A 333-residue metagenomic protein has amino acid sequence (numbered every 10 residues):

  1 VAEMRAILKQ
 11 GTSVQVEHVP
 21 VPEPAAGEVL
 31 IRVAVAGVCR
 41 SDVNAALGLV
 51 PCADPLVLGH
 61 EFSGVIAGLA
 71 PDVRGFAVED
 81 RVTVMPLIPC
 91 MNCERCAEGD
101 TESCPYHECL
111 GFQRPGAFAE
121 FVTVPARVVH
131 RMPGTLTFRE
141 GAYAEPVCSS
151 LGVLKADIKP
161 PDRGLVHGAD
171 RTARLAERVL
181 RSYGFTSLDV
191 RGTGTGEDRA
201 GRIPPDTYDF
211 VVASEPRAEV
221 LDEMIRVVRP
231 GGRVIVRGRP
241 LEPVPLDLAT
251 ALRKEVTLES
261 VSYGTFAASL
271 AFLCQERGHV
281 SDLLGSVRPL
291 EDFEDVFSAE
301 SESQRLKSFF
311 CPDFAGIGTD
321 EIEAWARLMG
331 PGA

Functional and structural regions predicted by a protein language model:
A2, A267-A333: C-terminal hydrophobic helical "lid"/dimerization subdomain of Rossmann-like NAD(P)H-dependent oxidoreductases
P20-A36, L49-E94, P133-T135: Glycine-rich beta-strand-centered segment in the early N-terminal region that forms part of a ligand/cofactor-binding
G27, G201-V211: A short acidic, Gly/Pro-enriched loop at the edge of an enzyme's catalytic core that lines a small-molecule cofactor
C39, P51, M85-H130: Cysteine-cluster motifs in flexible loop/terminal segments that predominantly coordinate metals
L136-R202: Mid-domain Rossmann-like dinucleotide-binding core that forms the NAD(H)/NADP(H) cofactor-binding site
G232-R233: Glycine-centered, small-residue-biased loops immediately flanking beta-strands in adenine/cofactor-binding cores
G238-V256, A268: Rossmann-fold NAD(P)-binding glycine/threonine-rich loop
